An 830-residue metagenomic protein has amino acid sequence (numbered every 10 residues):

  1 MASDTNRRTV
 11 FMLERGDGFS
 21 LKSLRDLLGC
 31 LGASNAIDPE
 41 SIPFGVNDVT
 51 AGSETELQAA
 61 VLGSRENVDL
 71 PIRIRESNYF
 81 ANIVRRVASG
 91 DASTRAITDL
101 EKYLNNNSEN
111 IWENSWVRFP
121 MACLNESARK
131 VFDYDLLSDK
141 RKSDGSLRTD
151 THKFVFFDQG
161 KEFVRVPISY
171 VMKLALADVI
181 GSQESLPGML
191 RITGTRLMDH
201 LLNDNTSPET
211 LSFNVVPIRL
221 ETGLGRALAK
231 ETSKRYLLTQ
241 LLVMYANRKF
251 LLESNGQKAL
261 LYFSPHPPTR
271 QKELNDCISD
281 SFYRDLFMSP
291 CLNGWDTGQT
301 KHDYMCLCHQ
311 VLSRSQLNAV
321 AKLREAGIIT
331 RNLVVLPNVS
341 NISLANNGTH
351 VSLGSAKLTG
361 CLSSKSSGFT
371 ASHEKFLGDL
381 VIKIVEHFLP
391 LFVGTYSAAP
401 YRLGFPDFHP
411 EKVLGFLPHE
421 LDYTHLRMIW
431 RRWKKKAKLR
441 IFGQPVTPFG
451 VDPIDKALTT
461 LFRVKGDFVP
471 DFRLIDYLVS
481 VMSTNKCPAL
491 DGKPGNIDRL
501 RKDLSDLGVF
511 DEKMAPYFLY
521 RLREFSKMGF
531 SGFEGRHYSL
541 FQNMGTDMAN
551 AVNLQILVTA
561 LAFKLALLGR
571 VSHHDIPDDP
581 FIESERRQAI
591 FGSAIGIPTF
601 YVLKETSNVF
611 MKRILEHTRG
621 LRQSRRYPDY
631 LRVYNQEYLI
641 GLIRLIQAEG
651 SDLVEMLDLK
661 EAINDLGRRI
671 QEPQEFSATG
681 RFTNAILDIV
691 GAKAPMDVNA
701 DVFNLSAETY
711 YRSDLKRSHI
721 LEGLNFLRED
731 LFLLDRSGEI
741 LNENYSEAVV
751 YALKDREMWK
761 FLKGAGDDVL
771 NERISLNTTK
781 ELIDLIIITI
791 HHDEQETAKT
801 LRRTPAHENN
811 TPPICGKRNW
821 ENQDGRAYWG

Functional and structural regions predicted by a protein language model:
A2-T300, Y304-R314, N318-N332, L336-I342 (+1 more regions): C-terminal accessory/tail domains of diverse enzymes
S343-T349: A short, glycine/Asx- and small/polar-enriched loop/turn that sits immediately N-terminal to a beta-strand
T349-V351, H537: A broad, low-specificity signal marking well-ordered, structured residues that form hydrophobic/aromatic
S352-K365, A371-K375: Acidic, His- and aromatic-enriched active-site or binding-groove loops in soluble protein domains that engage sugars
